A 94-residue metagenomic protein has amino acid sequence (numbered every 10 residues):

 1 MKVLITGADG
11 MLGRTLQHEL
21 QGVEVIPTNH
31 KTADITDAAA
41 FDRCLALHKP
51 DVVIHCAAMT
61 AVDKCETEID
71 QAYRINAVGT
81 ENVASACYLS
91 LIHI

Functional and structural regions predicted by a protein language model:
V3-E19: N-terminal Rossmann NAD(P)H-binding glycine-rich loop of SDR-like oxidoreductase domains
T6, T28, V53-A57: SDR active-site strand-loop-helix element
R14, H18-G22, S85-Y88: Short, well-ordered alpha-helices that flank and scaffold nucleotide-derived cofactor binding pockets
V25-R43: Adenosine-cofactor binding site in Rossmann-like domains, unifying the SAM/SAH pocket of S-adenosylmethionine-dependent
A38-I75, A86: NAD(P)H-binding glycine-rich loop region in Rossmannoid oxidoreductase-like domains and their noncatalytic homologs
A77, E81-L89: Amphipathic alpha-helical dimer-interface segment in Rossmann-like NAD(P)H-dependent oxidoreductases
I92-I94: Conserved small/polar residues in nucleotide/adenosyl-binding loops
